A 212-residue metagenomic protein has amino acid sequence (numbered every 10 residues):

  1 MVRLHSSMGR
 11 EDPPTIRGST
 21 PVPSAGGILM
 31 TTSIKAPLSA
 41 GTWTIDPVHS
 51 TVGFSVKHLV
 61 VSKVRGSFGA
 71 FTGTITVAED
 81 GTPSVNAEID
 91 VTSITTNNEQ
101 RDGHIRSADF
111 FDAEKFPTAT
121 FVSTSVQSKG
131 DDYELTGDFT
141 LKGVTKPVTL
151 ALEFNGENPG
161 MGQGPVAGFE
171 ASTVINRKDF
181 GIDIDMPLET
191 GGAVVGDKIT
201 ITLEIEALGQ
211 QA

Functional and structural regions predicted by a protein language model:
H5-L29: Short, Lys/Arg-enriched N-terminal segments with co-localized hydrophobic residues within the first ~10-30 amino acids
G26-A212: Low-complexity, acidic/polar, glycine-enriched regions of mature
